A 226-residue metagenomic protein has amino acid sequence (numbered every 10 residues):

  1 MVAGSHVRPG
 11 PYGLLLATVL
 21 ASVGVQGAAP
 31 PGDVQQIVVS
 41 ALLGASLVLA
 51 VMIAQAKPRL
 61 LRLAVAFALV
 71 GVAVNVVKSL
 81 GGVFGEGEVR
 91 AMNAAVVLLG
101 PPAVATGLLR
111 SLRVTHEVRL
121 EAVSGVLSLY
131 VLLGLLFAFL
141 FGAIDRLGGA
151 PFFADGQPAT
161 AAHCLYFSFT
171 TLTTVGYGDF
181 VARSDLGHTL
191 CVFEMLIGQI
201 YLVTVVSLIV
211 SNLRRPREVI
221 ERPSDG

Functional and structural regions predicted by a protein language model:
M1-L16, R59: N-terminal membrane topogenic signal
L15-P30, L47-A50, V72-L80: Membrane-embedded alpha-helical segments in integral membrane proteins
V23-I37, M52-R59, F84: Short, hydrophobic transmembrane alpha-helix segments
G27-D33, S128, L136-Y166: Outer-pore turret/helix-boundary of cation channels
P30-G44, V65, E88-G100, A162-F167: Structural signature of hydrophobic alpha-helical transmembrane segments
V39, R59-G71, R90-V97, E117-S128: Cytoplasmic-side transmembrane-helix entry/capping segments in multi-pass membrane proteins
P101-A150: Pore-domain transmembrane helices of cation channels
P158-V219: Pore domain of cation channels
